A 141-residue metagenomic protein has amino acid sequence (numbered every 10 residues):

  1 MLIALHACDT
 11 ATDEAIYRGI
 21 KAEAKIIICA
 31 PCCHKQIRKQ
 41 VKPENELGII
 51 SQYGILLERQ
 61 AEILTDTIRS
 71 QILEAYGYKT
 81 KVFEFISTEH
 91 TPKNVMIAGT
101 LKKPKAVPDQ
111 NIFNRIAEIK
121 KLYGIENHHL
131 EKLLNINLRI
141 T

Functional and structural regions predicted by a protein language model:
M1-T141: Class I S-adenosyl-L-methionine
